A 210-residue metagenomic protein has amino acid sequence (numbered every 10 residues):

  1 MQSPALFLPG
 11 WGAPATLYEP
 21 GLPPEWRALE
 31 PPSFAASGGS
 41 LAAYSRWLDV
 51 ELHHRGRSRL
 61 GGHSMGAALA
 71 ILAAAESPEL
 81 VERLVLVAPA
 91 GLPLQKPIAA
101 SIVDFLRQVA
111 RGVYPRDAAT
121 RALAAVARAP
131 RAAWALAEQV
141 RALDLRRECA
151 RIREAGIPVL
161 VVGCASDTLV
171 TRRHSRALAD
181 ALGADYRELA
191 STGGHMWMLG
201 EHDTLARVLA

Functional and structural regions predicted by a protein language model:
Q2-S37: Conserved HGGG/HGGXW glycine-rich cap/lid loop of the alpha/beta-hydrolase fold
P20, T171-A179: Short alpha-helix in the alpha/beta-hydrolase fold that links the catalytic acid
G62-A70: Gly/Ala-rich beta-loop-alpha elbow adjacent to hydrolase catalytic centers
I71, A75, V81-R111: Flexible "cap/lid" loop of the alpha/beta hydrolase fold
R121-A150: Hydrophobic, aromatic-rich cap/lid helix
A155, V161-G163, D167: Short beta-strand/loop motif that positions the catalytic acidic residue of the alpha/beta-hydrolase fold
S166-V170, H195-M196: Acidic catalytic loop of the alpha/beta-hydrolase fold
T192-D203: Catalytic histidine-centered segment of alpha/beta-hydrolase-like enzymes
